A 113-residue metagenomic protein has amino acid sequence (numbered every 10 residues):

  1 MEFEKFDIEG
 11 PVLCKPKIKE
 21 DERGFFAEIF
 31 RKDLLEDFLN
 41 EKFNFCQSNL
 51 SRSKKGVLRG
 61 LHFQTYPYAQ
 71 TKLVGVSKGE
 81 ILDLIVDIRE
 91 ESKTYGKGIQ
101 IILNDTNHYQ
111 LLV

Functional and structural regions predicted by a protein language model:
M1-T106: Non-catalytic, conserved peripheral segments adjacent to functional cores
Q110-V113: Histidine-centered acyl-transfer/condensation active-site motif and its immediate structural neighborhood
